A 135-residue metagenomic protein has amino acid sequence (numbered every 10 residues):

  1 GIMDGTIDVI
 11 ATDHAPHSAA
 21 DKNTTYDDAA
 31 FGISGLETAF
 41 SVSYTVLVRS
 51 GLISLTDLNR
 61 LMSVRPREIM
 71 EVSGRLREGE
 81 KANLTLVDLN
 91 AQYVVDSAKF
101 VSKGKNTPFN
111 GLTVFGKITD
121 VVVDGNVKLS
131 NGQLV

Functional and structural regions predicted by a protein language model:
G1-G5, A39-V42, S130-Q133: Metal-dependent phosphodiesterase/nuclease catalytic metal-binding core
G5-T6, K117: A short helix-to-beta-strand connector/capping loop
I7-I10, A15-L89: His/Asp/Glu-enriched, well-ordered alpha-helical/loop segment that forms or immediately abuts the divalent-metal
T25-D28, E78-Q133: C-terminal cap of metal-dependent C-N hydrolases
